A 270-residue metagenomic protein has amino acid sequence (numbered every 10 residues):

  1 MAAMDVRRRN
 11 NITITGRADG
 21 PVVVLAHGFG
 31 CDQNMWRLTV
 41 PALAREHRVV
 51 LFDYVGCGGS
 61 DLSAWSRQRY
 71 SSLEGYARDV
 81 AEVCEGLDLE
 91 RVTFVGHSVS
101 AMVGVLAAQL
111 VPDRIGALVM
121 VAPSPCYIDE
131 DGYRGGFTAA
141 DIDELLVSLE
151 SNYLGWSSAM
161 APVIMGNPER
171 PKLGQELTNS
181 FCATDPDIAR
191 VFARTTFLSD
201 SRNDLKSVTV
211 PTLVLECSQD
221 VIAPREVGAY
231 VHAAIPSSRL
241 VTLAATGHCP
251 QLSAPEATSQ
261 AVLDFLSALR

Functional and structural regions predicted by a protein language model:
D5-R8, T13, P41, V50-V95 (+2 more regions): Active-site loop/oxyanion-hole signature of alpha/beta-hydrolase fold enzymes
G20-G28: Short beta-strand element of the alpha/beta-hydrolase
G28-C31, S98: Active-site glycine-rich loops that stabilize anionic/oxyanionic intermediates across multiple enzyme folds
V105-L110, R114-S151: Flexible "cap/lid" loop of the alpha/beta hydrolase fold
D129-F137, V147-K206: Conserved alpha/beta-hydrolase catalytic His-Asp/Glu region
V208, V214-E216: Short beta-strand/loop motif that positions the catalytic acidic residue of the alpha/beta-hydrolase fold
S218-A223: Acidic catalytic loop of the alpha/beta-hydrolase fold
S238-R270: Catalytic active-site module of serine/aspartate enzymes centered on a nucleophile-bearing elbow/loop
